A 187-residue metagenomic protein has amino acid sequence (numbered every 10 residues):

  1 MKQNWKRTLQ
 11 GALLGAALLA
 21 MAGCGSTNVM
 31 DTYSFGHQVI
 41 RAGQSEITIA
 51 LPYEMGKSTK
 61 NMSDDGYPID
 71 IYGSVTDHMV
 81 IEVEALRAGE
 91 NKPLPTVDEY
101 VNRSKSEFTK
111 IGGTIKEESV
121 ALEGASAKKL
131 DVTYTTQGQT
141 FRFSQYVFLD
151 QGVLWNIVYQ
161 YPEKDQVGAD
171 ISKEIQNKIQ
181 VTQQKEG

Functional and structural regions predicted by a protein language model:
K2-I69, Q139, Y159-G187: N-terminal targeting sequences that direct proteins away from the cytosol to non-cytosolic compartments
F35, A42-E46, T76-H78, A125-A127 (+1 more regions): Extracytoplasmic
P68-S74, R142-D150: Short, surface-exposed beta-strand/loop micro-motifs that present aromatic residues
I71-D98: A short acidic-to-branched-hydrophobic micro-motif
I81-V83, V153-P162: Short, well-ordered beta-strand elements
R87-G89, Y134-T136, E163: Beta-strand elements of well-folded, non-transmembrane domains
P93-V97, V101, G168, S172: Generic alpha-helical secondary structure
N102-F148: Signature of long, low-cysteine stretches enriched in small and polar/charged residues
